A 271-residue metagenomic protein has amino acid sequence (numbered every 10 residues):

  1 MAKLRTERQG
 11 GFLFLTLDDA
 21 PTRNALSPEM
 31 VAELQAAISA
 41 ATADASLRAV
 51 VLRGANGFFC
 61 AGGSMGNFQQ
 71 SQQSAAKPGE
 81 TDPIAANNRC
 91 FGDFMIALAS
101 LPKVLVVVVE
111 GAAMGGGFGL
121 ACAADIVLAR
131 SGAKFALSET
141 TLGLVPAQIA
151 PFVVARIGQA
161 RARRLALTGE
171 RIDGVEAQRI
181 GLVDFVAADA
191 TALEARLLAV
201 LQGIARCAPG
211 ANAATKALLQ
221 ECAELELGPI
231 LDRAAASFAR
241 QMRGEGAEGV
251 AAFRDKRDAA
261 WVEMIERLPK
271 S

Functional and structural regions predicted by a protein language model:
M1-A55, S271: Conserved CoA-thioester-binding segment of acyl-CoA-metabolizing enzymes
L15, D19, E33-L34, L52 (+6 more regions): Terminal peptide-recognition signature
E29-E33, C90, A97, R196 (+4 more regions): Charged catalytic carboxylate motif
G54-D93, E226: Glycine- (often His-adjacent) and acidic-residue-rich active-site loop that binds/positions the CoA thioester
G57-A61, N67, M114-G115, L219 (+1 more regions): Short, active-site-adjacent cap segments at secondary-structure transitions
G62, N88, G92, G115 (+3 more regions): Glycine-rich phosphate-binding loop at the start of an alpha helix
I96-P209: Crotonase-fold acyl-CoA enzyme core
L128-A133, V183-D232, A239, A260-S271: C-terminal long alpha-helix characteristic of the crotonase
